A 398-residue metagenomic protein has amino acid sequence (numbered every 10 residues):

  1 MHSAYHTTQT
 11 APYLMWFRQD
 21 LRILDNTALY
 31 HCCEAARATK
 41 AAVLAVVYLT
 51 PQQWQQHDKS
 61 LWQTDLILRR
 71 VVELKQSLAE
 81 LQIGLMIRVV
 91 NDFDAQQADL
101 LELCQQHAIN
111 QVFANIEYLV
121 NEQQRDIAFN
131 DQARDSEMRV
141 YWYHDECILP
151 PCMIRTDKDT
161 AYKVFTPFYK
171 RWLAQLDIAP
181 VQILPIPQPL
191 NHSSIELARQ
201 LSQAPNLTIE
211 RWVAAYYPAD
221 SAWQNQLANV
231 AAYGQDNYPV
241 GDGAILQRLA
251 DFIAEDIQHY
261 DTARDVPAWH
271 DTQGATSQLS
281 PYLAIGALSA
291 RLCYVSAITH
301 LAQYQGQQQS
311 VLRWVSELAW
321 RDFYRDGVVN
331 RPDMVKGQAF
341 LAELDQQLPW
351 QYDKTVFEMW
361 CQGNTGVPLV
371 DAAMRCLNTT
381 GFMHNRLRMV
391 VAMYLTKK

Functional and structural regions predicted by a protein language model:
M1-P180, L184, R375-C376: Trp/Phe/Arg-rich N-terminal binding region typifying the photolyase-homology
L24, Y304-Q305, K398: A short mixed-secondary-structure module that forms the rim of ligand-binding clefts
R37-A41, H300-Q305, M334, T380-M383: Secondary-structure transition/capping motifs at alpha-helix termini and the adjoining loop/turn into the next element
M138, T160-L344: Glycine/tryptophan-enriched, flexible segments
T276-S277, Q351-E358: Active-site flanking loop/helix segments enriched in acidic
Q308-D326, M374-K398: Structured ligand/cofactor/substrate-binding pocket environments in proteins
V335, L341-L348, L387-K398: Active/binding-pocket-proximal capping segment
V356-L377: Helix-hairpin-helix/helix-loop-helix acidic hairpins
